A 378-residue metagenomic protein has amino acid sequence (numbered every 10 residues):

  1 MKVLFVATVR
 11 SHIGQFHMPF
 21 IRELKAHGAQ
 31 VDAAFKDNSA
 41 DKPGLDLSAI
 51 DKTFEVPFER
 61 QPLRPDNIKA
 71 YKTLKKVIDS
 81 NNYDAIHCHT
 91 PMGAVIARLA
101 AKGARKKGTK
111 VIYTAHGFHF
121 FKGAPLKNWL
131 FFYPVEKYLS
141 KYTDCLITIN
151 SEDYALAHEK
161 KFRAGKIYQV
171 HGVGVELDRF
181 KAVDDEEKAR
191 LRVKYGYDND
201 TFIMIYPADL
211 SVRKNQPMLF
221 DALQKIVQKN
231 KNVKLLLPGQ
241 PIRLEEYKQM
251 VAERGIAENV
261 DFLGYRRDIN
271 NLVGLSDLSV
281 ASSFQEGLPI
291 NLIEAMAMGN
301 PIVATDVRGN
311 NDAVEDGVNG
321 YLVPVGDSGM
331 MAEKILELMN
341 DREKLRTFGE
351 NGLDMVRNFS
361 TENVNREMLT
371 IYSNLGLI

Functional and structural regions predicted by a protein language model:
L4-D66, E152-K161, I167-Q169, P241-I242: N-terminal strand-loop element at the rim of the active site of nucleotide-sugar-dependent glycosyltransferases
G14-P19, F202-Q228, I242-E245, G329-M330: A conserved mid-protein helix/loop that constitutes part of the nucleotide-sugar donor-binding site
F54-E55, K137-E186: Donor nucleotide-sugar binding/catalytic pocket of nucleotide-sugar-dependent glycosyltransferases
R190-V193, M330, E337, K344-N358 (+1 more regions): A short, well-ordered alpha-helix in the C-terminal region of glycosyltransferases
K248-G264: Nucleotide-activated donor-binding/catalytic signature segment of Leloir-type glycosyltransferases, i.e., the conserved
Y265, F284: Aromatic "clamp/platform" in nucleotide-sugar-dependent glycosyltransferases that forms part of the donor/acceptor
P301-A304, V314: Short hydrophobic beta-strand element within catalytic cores of glycosyltransferases and related nucleotide-activated
D316-G317, Y321-S328, E337-E343: Conserved acidic donor-binding segment of nucleotide-sugar-dependent glycosyltransferases
